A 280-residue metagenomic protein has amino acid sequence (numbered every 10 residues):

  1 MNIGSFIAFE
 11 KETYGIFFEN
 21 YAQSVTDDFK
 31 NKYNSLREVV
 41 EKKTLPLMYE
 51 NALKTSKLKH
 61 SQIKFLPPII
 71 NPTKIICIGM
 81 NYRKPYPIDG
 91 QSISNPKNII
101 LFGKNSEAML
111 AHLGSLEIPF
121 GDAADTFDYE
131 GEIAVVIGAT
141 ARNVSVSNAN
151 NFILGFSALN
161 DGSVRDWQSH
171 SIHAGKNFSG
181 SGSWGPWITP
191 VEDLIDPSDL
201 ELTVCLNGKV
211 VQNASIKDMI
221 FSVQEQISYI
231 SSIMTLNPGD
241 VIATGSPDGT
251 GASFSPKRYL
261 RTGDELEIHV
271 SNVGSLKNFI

Functional and structural regions predicted by a protein language model:
M1-I99, E265-E267: N-terminal non-catalytic cap/leader segment that marks the start of a structured domain
G4, F65-P67, D89-S92, L116-F127 (+3 more regions): A generic local secondary-structure boundary/capping motif
F9-E10, Y49, L53-L58, K64 (+3 more regions): Catalytic-pocket segment enriched in acidic/His residues
K74-I76, I99-L101, E107-A108, S115 (+6 more regions): Structural motif
I93-H112, Y129, R261-N272: Structural signature of FAD isoalloxazine-binding scaffolds in flavoprotein oxidoreductases
P96-K97, L101-N105, N148-S179, K217-S222: Flexible glycine-rich active-site/ligand-binding loops centered on an Asp-His dyad
E107, H112-A149, L154, A158-G162: Non-heme Fe(II) oxygenase catalytic core, chiefly the N-lobe of the double-stranded beta-helix
